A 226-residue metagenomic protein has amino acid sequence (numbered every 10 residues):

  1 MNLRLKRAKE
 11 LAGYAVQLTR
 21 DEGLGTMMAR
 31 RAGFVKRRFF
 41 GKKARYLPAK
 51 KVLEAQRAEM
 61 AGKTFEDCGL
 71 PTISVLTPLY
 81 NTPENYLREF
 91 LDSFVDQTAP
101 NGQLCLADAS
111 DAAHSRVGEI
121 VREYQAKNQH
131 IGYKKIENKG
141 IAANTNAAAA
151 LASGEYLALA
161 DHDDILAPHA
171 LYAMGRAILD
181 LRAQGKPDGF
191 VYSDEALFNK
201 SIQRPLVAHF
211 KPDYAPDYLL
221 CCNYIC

Functional and structural regions predicted by a protein language model:
R20, L24-S93: N-proximal low-complexity "stem/linker" segments adjacent to membrane-targeting elements
D92-N101: Short, acidic, metal-binding catalytic loop of nucleotide-sugar glycosyltransferases
D108-G118: A conserved acidic beta->alpha catalytic loop
I136-A152: Glycine-rich, basic loop-to-helix element that forms the pyrophosphate-binding segment of sugar-nucleotide handling
L157: Short aromatic/hydrophobic "clamp" motif used to bind/position activated sugar donors
D161-I165, D194: The conserved acidic donor/metal-binding loop of glycosyltransferases
H169-P205: Conserved donor NDP-sugar-binding/catalytic core segment of glycosyltransferases
Q203-Y224: Short, flexible, basic/aromatic active-site loop/helix in glycosyltransferases
